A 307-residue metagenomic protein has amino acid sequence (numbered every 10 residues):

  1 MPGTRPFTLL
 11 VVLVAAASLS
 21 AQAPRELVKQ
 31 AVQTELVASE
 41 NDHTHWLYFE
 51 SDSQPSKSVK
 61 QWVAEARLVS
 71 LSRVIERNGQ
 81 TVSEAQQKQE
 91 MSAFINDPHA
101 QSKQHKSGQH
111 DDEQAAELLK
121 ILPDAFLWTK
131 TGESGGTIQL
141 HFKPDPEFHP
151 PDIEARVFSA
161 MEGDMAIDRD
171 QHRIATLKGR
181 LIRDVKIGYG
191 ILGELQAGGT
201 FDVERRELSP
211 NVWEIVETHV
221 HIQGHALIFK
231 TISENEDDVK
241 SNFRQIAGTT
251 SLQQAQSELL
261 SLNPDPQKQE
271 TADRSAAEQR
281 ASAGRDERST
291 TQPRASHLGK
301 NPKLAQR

Functional and structural regions predicted by a protein language model:
M1-T4: N-terminal secretory signal peptides that target proteins for export/translocation
P6-F7, P24: Short amphipathic alpha-helical segments that mediate assembly, nucleic-acid/protein binding, or membrane association
T8-S18: Bacterial N-terminal signal peptides
A21-E162, D170-A175, R180-G199, E204-S209 (+1 more regions): Structured extracytoplasmic
V212-E214: Substrate-binding/catalytic groove segments of enzymes that remodel or degrade extracellular structural polymers
E217-H219: M16 family metallopeptidases and their MPP-like homologs
